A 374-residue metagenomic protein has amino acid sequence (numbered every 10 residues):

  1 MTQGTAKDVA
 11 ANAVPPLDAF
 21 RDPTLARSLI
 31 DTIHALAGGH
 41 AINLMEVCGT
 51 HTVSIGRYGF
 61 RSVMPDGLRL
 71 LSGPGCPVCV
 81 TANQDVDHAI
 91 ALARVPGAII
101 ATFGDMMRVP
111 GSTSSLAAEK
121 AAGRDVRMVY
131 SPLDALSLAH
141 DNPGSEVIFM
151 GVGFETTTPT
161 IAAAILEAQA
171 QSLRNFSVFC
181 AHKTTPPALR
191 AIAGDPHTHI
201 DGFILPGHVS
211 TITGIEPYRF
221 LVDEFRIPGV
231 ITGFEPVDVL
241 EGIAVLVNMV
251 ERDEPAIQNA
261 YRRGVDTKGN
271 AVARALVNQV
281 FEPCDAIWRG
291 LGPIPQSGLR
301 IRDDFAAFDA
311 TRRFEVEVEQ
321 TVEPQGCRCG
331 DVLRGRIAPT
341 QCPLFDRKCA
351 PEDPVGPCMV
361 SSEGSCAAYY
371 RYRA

Functional and structural regions predicted by a protein language model:
T2-N12: Intrinsically disordered, low-complexity terminal tails and inter-domain linkers enriched for S/T/G/P/D/E
A10-G144, T158, A162, A170 (+3 more regions): Metallocofactor- and cofactor-centric catalytic cores in central/energy metabolism, strongly enriched
A41-L44, N175-F176, R252-R262, W288 (+2 more regions): Flexible, glycine/charged-enriched surface loops at secondary-structure junctions
C48-H51, F154-T156, H182-P186, G207-S210 (+2 more regions): Glycine-rich beta-alpha junction loops
D85-H88, H140-V147, A191-D195, Y218-F220 (+1 more regions): Short, surface-exposed amphipathic charged segments that create phosphate/polyanion-binding patches used for binding
D141-G151, T156-G207, I212: Active-site histidine-anchored catalytic micro-motif
H199-R263: A conserved active-site cap/scaffold subdomain adjacent to cofactor or substrate pockets
E241-D331: Internal helical hairpin/lid segments
